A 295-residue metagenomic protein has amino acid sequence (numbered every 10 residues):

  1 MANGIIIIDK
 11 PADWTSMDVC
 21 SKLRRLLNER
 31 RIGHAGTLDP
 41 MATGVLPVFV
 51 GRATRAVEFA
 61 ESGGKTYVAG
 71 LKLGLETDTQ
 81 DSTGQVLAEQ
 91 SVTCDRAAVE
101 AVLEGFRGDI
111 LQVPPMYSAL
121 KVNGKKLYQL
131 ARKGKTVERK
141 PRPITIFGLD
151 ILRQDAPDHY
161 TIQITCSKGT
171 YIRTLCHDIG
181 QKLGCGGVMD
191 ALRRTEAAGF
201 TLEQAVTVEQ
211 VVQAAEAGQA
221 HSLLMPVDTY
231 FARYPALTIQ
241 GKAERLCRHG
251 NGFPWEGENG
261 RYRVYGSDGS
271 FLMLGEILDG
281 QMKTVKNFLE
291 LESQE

Functional and structural regions predicted by a protein language model:
M1-D13, M17-H34, L38, A42 (+3 more regions): Accessory RNA 3′-end/elbow-binding domains used by RNA modification enzymes
M1-S167, I172-Q204: Catalytic cores of RNA-modifying enzymes
